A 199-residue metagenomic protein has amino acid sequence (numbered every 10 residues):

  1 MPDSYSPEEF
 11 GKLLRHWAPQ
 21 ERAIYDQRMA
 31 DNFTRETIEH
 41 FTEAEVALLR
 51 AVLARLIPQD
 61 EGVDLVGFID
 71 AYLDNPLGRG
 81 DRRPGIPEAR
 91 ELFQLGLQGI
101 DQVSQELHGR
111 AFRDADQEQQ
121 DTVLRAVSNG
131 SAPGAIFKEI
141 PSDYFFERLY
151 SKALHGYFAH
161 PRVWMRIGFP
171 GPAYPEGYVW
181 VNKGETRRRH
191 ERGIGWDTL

Functional and structural regions predicted by a protein language model:
P2-R15, Q27-T34, E45-A51, R55 (+2 more regions): Mature-region segments of soluble proteins
E21-D26: Acidic, glycine/proline-rich low-complexity segments that act as flexible tails and inter-domain linkers
